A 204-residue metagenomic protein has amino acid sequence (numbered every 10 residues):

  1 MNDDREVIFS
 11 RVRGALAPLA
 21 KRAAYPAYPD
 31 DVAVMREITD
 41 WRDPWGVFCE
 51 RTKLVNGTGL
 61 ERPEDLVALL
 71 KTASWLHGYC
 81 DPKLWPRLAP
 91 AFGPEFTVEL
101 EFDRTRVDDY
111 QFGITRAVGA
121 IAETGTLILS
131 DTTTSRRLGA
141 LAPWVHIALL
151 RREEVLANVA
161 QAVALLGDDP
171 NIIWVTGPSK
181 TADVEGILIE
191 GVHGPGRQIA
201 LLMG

Functional and structural regions predicted by a protein language model:
M1-G204: The feature marks the mature, well-folded catalytic cores of soluble enzymes
